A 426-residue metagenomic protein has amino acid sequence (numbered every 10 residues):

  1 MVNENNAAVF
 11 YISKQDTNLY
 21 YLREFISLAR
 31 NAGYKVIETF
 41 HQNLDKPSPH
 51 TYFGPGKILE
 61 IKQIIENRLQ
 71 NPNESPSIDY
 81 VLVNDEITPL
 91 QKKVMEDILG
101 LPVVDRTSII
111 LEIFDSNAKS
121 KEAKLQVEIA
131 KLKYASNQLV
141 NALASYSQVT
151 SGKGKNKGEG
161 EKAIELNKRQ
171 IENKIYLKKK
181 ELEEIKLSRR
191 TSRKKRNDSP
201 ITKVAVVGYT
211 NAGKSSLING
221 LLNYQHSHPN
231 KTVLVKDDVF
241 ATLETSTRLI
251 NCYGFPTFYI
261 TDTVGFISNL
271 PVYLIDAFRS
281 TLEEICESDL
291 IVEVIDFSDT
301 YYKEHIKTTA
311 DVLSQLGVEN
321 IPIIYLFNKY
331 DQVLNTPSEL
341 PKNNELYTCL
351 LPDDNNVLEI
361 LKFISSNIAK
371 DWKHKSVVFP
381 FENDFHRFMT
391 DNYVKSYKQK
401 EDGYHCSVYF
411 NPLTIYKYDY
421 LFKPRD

Functional and structural regions predicted by a protein language model:
M1-E112, L421-F422, D426: N-terminal accessory targeting/assembly segments
V9-S13, T39-Q42, L82-N84, V292-D296 (+3 more regions): Conserved beta-strand segments of the P-loop GTPase G domain that flank and frequently precede/overlap
S13-D16, L44-K46, E86-P89, I109-L111 (+7 more regions): Conserved nucleotide-binding/hydrolysis micro-motifs of P-loop NTPases
K14-D16, S48-H50, N117, T232-L234 (+2 more regions): Flexible beta-alpha connector loops of hexameric P-loop NTPases
Y21-L28, Q63-E74, D85-L101, Y253-P256 (+1 more regions): Conserved C-terminal guanine-recognition region of P-loop GTPase G domains, centered on the G4
L101-S116, E122-K155, E159, E319-I324 (+1 more regions): Canonical P-loop GTPase G-domain recognition
Y146-V272: Conserved G1/Walker A P-loop phosphate-binding module
S366-D426: NTP-binding/hydrolysis catalytic cores, primarily Walker-type P-loop NTPases
